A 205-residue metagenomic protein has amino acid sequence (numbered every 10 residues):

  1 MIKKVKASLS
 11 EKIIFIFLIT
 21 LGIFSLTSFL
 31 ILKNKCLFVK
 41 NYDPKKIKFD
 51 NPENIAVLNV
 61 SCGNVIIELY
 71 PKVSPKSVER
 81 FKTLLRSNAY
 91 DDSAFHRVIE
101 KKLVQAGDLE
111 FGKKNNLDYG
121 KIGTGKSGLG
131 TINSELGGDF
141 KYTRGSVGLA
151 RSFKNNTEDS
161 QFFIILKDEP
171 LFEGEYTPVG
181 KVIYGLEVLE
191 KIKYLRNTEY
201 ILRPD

Functional and structural regions predicted by a protein language model:
M1-D205: Cyclophilin-like peptidyl-prolyl cis-trans isomerases
